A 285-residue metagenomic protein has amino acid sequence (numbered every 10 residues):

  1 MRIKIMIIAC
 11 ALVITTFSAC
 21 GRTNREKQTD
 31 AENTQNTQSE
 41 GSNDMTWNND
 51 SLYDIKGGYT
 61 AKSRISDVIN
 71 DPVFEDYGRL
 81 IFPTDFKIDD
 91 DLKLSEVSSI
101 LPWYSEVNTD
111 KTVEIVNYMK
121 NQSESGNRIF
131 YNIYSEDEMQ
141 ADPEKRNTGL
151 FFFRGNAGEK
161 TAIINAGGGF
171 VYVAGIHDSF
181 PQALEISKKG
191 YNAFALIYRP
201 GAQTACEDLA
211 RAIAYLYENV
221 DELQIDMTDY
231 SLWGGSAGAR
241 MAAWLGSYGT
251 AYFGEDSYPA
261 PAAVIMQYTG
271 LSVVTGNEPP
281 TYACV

Functional and structural regions predicted by a protein language model:
M1-I5: Positively charged n-region of N-terminal signal peptides that target proteins for export
T16-A19: C-terminal motif of bacterial Sec signal peptides marking the signal peptidase cleavage site
N24-W47, S51: N-terminal, intrinsically disordered, polar/charged segments of Gram-positive cell-envelope systems that serve as
P72-A157, C206, Y248: N-terminal cap/lid segment of alpha/beta-hydrolase-fold proteins
E159-G169, T281-A283: Short beta-strand element of the alpha/beta-hydrolase
G169-Y172, A193, Y215: Serine-hydrolase catalytic-loop signature spanning alpha/beta hydrolases and amidase-signature enzymes
G175-F194: Short amphipathic alpha-helix adjacent to the substrate-entry channel of hydrolases
E207, R211-E278: Primarily recognizes the serine-hydrolase "nucleophile elbow" in alpha/beta-hydrolase and SGNH/GDSL folds
